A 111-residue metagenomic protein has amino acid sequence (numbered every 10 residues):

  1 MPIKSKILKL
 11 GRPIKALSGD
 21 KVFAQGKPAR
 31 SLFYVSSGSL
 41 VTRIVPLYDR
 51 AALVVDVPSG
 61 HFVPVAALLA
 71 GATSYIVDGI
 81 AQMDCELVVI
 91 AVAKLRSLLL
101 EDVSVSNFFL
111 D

Functional and structural regions predicted by a protein language model:
M1-S37: Regulatory nucleotide-sensing modules
R12-I14, R50-V55: Short beta-strand segments
G19, R30-R43, Y48, S59-H61: Glycine- and acidic-residue-biased ligand/ion/polar-headgroup-sensing regions
L53-D111: Cyclic-nucleotide recognition modules
